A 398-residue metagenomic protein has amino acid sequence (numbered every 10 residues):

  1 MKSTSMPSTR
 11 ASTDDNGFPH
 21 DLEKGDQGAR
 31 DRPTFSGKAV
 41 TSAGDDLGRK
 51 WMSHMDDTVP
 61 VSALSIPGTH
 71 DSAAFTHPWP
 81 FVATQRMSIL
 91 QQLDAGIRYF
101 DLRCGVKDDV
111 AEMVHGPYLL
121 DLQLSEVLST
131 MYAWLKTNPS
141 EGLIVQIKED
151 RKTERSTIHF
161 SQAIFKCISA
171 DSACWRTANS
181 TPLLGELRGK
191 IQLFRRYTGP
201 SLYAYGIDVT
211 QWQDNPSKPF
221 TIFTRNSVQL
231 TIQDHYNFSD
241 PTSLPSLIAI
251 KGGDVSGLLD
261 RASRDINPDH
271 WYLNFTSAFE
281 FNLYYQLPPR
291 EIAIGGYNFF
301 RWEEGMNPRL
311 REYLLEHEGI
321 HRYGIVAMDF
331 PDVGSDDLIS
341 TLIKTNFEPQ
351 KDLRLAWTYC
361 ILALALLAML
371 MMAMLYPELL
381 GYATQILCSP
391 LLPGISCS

Functional and structural regions predicted by a protein language model:
K2-A95, D108-T137, G142, I191 (+3 more regions): Long, acidic (Asp/Glu-rich), low-complexity accessory segments flanking structured domains
Q123-V127, F165-S180: Acidic, His- and aromatic-enriched active-site or binding-groove loops in soluble protein domains that engage sugars
P139-E154: Active-site groove signature of glycoside hydrolases
K190-I292: Aromatic-lined glycan-binding groove of carbohydrate-active enzymes
K351-I361: Extracellular juxtamembrane-to-transmembrane boundary of type I single-pass membrane glycoproteins
Y359-A373: Single-pass alpha-helical transmembrane segments
M371-C388: Transmembrane-helix exit/juxtamembrane "anchor" motif
C388-S398: Extracellular/lumenal N-termini and interhelical loops of multi-pass eukaryotic membrane proteins
